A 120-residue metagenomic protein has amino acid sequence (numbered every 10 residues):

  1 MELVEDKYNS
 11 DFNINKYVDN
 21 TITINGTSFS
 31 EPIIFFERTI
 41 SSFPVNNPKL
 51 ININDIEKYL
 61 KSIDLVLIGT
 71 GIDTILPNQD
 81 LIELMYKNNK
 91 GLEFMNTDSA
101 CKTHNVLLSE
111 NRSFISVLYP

Functional and structural regions predicted by a protein language model:
M1-I53, S109-P120: Non-catalytic interface/targeting segments
P44, I82, K87-N89, L107 (+1 more regions): A generic membrane alpha-helix/interface feature
N47-P48, E57-K61, G91-F94, V117-P120: Glycine-rich loops and low-complexity Gly/Arg-rich segments that provide flexible linkers or classic glycine-based
N52-E57, T103-H104: Short, charged beta->alpha transition segments
Y59-F94: Mid-chain, well-packed structural core segment of small domains
P77-D80, T103-L107: Short, conserved acidic/polar surface loops in the N-terminal third of protein domains
T97-K102: Short acidic loop-to-helix transition motifs that present clustered carboxylates
